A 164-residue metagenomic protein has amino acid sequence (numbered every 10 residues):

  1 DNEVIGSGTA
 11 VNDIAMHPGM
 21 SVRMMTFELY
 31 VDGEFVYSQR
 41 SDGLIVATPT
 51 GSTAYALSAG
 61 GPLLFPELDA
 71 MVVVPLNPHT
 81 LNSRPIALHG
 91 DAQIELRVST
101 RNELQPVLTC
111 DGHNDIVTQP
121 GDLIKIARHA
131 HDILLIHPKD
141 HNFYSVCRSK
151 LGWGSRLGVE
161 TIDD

Functional and structural regions predicted by a protein language model:
D1-L44, T53-D164: Catalytic phosphate-donor-binding core of small-molecule kinases
V46-T48: Conserved mixed alpha/beta catalytic, RNA-binding, or beta-rich assembly cores of soluble enzyme, regulatory
